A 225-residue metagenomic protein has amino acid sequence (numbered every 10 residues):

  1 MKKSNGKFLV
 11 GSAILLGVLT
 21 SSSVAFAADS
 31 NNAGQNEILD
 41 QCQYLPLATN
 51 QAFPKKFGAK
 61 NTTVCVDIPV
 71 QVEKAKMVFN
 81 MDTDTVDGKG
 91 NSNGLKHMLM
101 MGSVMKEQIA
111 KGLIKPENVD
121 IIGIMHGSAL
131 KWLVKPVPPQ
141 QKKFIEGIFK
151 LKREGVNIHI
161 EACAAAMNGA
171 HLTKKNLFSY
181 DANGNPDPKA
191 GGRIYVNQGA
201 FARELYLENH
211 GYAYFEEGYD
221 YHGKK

Functional and structural regions predicted by a protein language model:
K2-G11: Bacterial N-terminal signal peptides that target proteins for export
G11-S21: Bacterial N-terminal signal peptides
S23-A27: Sec/Tat signal peptide C-region and signal peptidase I cleavage site
A28-T62: Long, contiguous juxta-domain segments that are non-catalytic but functionally important
A33-L39, V134-K225: A cross-taxonomic marker for long C-terminal extensions/tails that follow the last structured domain
I68-K89, M125-S128: Acidic/histidine-rich, surface-exposed loop or edge segments in extracytoplasmic proteins
N91-I114: Histidine-anchored nucleotide/phosphate-binding helix
I114-L133, A166: Acidic helix-start/capping segments at beta-turn-to-alpha-helix junctions
